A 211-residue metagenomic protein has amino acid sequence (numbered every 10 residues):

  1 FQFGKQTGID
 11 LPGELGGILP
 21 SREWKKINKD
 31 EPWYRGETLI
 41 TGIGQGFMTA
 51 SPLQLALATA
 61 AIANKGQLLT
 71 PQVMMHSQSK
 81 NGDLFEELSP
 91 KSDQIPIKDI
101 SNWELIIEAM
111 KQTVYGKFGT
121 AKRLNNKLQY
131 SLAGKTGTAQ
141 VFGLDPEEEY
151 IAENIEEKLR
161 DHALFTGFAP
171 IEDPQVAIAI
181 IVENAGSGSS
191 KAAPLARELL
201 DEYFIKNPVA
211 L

Functional and structural regions predicted by a protein language model:
F1-A177: Beta-lactam-recognizing serine transpeptidase/beta-lactamase-like catalytic domain environment
S51-L57, K191-E198: Short amphipathic alpha-helical face segments that pack within enzyme cores and frequently flank/anchor catalytic
D83-S92, L195-L211: Short, gly/Ser/Thr-rich active-site loops of penicillin-recognizing serine hydrolases
G186-S187: Short beta-strands and strand-coil junctions in structured, solvent-facing domains, enriched
